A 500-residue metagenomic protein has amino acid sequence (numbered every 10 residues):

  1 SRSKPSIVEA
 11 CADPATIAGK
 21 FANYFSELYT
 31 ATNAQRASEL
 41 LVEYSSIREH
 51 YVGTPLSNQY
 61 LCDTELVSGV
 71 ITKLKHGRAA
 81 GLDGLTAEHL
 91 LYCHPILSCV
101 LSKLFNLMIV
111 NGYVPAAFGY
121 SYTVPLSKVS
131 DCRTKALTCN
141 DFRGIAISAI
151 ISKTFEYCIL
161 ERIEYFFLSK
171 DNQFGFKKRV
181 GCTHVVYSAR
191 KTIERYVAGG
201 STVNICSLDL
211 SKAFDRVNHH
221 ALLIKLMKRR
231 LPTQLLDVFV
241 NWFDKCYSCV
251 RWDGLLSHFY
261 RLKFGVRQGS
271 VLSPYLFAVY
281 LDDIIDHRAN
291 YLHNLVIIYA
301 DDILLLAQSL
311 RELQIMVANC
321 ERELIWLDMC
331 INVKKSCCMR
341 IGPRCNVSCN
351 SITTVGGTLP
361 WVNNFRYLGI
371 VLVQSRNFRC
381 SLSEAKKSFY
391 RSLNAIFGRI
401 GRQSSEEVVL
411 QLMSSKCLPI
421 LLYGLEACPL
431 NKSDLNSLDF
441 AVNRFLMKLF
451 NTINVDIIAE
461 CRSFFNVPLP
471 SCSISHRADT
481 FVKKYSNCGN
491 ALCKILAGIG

Functional and structural regions predicted by a protein language model:
S1-T138, A146, T154, R366 (+1 more regions): Surface-exposed loop/turn segments and immediately adjacent short secondary-structure elements within folded domains
F25, G81, T123, R143 (+18 more regions): Mobile genetic element proteins and their domesticated derivatives, centered on retroelements and DNA transposons
S57, C330-N363: Short, conserved micro-motifs composed of acidic
S68-T72, C132, L137, V185-N204 (+2 more regions): A short acidic-Thr-Gly-centered motif at the start of a beta-strand
G77-L85, T123, L137-I147, T183-M227: Conserved catalytic palm subdomain of right-hand nucleotidyl-transferase polymerases, strongest for RNA-directed enzymes
I159-G175, P274-L306: Active-site palm subdomain of RNA-directed nucleic acid polymerases
K177, Y299-A300, D328, N332-R344 (+1 more regions): Non-catalytic, peripheral interaction segments enriched in hydrophobic/basic residues
K212-R229, I303-W326, G342-P343, Q374-N377: Catalytic palm subdomain of template-directed nucleic-acid polymerases, centered on the conserved carboxylate motif
